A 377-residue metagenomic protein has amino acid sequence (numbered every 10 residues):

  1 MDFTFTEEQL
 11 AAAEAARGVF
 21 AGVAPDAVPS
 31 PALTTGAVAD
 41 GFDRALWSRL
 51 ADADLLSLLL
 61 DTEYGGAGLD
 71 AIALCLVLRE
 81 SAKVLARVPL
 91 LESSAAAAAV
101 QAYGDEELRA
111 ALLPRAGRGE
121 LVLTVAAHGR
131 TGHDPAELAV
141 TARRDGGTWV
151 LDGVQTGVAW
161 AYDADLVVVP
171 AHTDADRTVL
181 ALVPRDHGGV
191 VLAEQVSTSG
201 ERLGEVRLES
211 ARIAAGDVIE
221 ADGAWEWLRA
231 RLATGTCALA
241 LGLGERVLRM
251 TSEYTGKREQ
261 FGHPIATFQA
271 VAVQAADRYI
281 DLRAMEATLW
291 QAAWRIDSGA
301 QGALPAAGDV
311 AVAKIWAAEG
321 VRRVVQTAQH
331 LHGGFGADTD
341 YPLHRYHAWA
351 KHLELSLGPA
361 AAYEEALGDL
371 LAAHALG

Functional and structural regions predicted by a protein language model:
M1-R87, D369-G377: Amphipathic, small/basic residue-rich leader segments at the start of a protein or domain
D2, A13, G334-G377: Glycine-rich phosphate/cofactor-binding loops in nucleotide/flavin-utilizing enzymes
D2-E8, A12-E14, A82-K83, V190-R283 (+1 more regions): Glycine-rich beta->alpha junctions and the first turn(s) of the following alpha-helix
A24-V38, S252, Q260-H263, Y279-W316 (+2 more regions): C-terminal helix-coil-helix/basic helical segment that borders enzyme active sites and/or dimer interfaces and provides
D52-A110, P114, R118, D163 (+1 more regions): Internal helix-loop-helix
R118-R130: A short, Trp-centered hydrophobic/proline-enriched beta-strand micro-motif
A126, V154-V190: A short core secondary-structure module
V140-R143: A structural signal for short hydrophobic beta-strand segments in well-ordered beta-sheet cores
